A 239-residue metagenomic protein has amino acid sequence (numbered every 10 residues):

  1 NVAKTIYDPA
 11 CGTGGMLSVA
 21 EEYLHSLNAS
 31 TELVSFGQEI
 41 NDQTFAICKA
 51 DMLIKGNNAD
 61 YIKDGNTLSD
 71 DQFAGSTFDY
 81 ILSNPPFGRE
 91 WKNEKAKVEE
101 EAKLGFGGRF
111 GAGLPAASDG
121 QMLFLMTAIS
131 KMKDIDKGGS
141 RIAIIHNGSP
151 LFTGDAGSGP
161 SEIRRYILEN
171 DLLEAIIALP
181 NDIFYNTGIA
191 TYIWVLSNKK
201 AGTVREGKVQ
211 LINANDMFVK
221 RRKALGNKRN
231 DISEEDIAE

Functional and structural regions predicted by a protein language model:
N1-A3, H25-E32, I54-D60, M132-G138 (+2 more regions): Secondary-structure transition/capping motifs at alpha-helix termini and the adjoining loop/turn into the next element
N1-N28, L33, Q38, T44-I47: Class I S-adenosyl-L-methionine
K4, I62, Y80: Hydrophobic "anchor" residues on beta-strands that sit immediately upstream of conserved functional sites
D8, G12, E39, N66 (+2 more regions): Acidic active-site catalytic centers that drive phospho-/nucleotidyl reactions and related ester hydrolyses
L17-Y23, K49, A128-I129, W194-S197: Short, well-ordered amphipathic alpha-helices
F36, I62-K63, I177, I212: General small-molecule cofactor/ligand-binding pocket signal
I40-S76: S-adenosyl-L-methionine
D71, G75, D79-E239: A conserved structural/catalytic subdomain of Rossmann-like adenosyl-cofactor enzymes
